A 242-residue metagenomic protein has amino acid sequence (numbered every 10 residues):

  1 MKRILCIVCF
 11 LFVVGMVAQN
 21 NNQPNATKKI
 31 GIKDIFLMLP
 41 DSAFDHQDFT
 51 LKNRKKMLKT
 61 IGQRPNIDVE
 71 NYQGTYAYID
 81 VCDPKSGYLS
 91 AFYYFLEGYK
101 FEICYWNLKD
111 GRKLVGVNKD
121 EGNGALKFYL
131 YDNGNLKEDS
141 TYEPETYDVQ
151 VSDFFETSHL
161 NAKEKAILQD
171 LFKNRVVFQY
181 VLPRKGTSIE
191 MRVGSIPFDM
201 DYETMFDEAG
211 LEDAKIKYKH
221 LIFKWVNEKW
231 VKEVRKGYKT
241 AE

Functional and structural regions predicted by a protein language model:
M1-A26: Bacterial Sec-dependent N-terminal signal peptides
N20-Y105: Terminal domain-start segments
Y76-Y94, L130-Y142, W225-K229: Surface-exposed loop/turn elements that mediate protein-protein interactions on large endomembrane-trafficking
I79-C82, F101-L108, V177-P183, F223: Short, exposed beta-strand/loop patches in secreted or surface proteins that constitute
Y88, R112, G186-S188: A generic structural signal for beta-strand entry/edge sites
S90-Y94, V115-D120, M191-G194, L211: Short beta-strand segments that buttress and anchor functional surface loops
L96-Y147: Extracellular-facing segments of soluble proteins and assemblies that are Gly/Ser/Thr-biased and enriched in aromatics
S140-N227, V231-E242: Short aromatic loop motif centered on NTY/YTY
